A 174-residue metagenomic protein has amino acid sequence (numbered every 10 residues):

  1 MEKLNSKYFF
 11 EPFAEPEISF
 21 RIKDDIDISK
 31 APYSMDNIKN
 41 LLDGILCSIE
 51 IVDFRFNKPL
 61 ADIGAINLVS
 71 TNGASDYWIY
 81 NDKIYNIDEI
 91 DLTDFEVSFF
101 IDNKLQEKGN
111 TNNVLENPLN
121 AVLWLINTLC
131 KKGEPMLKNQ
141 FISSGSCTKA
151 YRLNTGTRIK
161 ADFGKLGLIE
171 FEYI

Functional and structural regions predicted by a protein language model:
M1-E116, L123, N154, R158 (+1 more regions): Catalytic-core "active-site belt" of small-molecule-metabolizing enzymes, emphasizing His/Asp/Glu-rich regions
A121-T128: Short, well-ordered amphipathic alpha-helical segments that serve as non-catalytic structural scaffolds within diverse
C130-Q140, S144, A150: Beta-rich strand-turn-strand
